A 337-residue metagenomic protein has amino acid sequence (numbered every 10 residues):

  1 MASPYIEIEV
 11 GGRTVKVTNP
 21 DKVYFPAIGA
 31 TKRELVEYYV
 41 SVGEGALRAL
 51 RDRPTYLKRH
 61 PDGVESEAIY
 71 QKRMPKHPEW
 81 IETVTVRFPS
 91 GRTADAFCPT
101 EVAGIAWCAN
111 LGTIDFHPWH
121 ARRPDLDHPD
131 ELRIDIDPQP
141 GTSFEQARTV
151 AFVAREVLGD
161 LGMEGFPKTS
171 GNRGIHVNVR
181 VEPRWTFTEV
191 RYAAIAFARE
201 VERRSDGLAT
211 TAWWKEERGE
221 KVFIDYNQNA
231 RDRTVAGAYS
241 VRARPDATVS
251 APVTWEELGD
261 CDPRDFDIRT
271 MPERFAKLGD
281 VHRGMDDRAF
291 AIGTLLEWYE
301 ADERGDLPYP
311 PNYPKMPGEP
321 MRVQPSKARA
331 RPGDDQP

Functional and structural regions predicted by a protein language model:
M1-G29, V36, L47, R51 (+3 more regions): C-terminal accessory nucleic-acid interaction domains of nucleic acid-metabolism proteins
A2-G11, V40-P140, F144, R148 (+3 more regions): SsDNA-processing nucleotidyl-transfer enzymes
Y38, F144-M163, V190-S205: Long, well-ordered alpha-helical scaffolding segments within enzyme catalytic domains, especially pronounced
L57-H60, G165-G171, A212-E216: Short beta-strand
V64, N172-G174, R218-G219: Short acidic/glycine-enriched loop/turn segments that link adjacent beta-strands
T169-V179: Short, conserved phosphate-binding/catalytic loop or strand-edge motifs used in phosphoryl-/nucleotidyl-transfer
N178-R191: Catalytic palm subdomain of template-directed nucleic-acid polymerases, centered on the conserved carboxylate motif
